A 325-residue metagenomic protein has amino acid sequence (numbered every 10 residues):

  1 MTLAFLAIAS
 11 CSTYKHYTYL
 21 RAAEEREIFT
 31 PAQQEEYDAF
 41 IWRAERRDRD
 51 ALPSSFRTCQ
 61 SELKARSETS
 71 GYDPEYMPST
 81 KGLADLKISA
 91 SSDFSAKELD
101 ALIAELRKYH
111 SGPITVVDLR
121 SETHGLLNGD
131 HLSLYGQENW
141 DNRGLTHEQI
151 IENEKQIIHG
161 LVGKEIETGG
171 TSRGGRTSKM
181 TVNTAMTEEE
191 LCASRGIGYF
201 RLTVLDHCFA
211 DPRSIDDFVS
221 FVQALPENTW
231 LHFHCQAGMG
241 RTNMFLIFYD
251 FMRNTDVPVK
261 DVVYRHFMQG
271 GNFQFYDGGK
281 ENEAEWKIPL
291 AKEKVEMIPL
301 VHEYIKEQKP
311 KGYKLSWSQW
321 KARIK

Functional and structural regions predicted by a protein language model:
M1-I8: Bacterial N-terminal signal peptides
C11-H232, M244-K325: Cys-dependent protein tyrosine phosphatase-like superfamily
G238: Conserved G/P- and acidic residue-centered "switch" motifs that form tight phosphate/ATP-binding loops in soluble
R241: Conserved lysine of the Walker
